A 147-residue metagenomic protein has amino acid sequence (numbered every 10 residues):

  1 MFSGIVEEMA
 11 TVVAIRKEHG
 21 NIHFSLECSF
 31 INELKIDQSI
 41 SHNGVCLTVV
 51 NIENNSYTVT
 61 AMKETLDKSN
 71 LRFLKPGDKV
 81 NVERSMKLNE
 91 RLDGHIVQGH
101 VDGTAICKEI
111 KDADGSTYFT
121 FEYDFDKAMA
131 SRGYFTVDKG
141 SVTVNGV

Functional and structural regions predicted by a protein language model:
M1-V147: Conserved loop->alpha-helix
